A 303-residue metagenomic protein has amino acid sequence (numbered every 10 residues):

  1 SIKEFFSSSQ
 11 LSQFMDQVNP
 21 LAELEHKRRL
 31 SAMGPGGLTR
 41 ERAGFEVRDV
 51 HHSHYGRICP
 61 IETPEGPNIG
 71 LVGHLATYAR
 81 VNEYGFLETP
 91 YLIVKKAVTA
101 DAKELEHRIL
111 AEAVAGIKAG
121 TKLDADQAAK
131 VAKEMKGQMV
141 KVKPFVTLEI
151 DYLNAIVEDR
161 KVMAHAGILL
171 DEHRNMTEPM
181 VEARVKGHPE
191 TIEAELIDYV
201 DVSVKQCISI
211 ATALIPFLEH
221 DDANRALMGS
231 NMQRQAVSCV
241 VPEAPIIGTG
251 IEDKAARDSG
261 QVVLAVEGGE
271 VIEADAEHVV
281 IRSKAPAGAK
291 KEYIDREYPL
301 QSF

Functional and structural regions predicted by a protein language model:
S1-F303: Intrinsically disordered, low-complexity regulatory segments
